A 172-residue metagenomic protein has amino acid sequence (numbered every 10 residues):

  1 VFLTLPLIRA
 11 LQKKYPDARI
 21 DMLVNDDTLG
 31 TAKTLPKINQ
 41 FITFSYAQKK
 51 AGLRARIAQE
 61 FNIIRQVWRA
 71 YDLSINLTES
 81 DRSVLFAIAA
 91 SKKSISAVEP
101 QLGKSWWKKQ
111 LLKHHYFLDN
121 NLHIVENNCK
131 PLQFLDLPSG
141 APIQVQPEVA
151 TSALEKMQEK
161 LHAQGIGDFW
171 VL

Functional and structural regions predicted by a protein language model:
V1-L172: Catalytic machinery of carbohydrate-active enzymes, primarily nucleotide-sugar-dependent glycosyltransferases
